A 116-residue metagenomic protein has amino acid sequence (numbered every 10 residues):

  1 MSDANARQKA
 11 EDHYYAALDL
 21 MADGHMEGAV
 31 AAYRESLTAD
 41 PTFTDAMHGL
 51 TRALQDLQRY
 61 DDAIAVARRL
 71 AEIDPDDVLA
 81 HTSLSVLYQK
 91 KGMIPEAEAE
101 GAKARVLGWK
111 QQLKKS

Functional and structural regions predicted by a protein language model:
M1-D12, K115-S116: TPR-adjacent "capping" and linker segments in tetratricopeptide-repeat scaffold/adaptor proteins
R7-T38: Alpha-helical segment of the N-proximal tetratricopeptide repeat
D23-A32, L57-R69, K91-K103, G108: Structural signature of tandem alpha-helical TPR/SEL1-like repeats, specifically the intra-repeat loop/turn
